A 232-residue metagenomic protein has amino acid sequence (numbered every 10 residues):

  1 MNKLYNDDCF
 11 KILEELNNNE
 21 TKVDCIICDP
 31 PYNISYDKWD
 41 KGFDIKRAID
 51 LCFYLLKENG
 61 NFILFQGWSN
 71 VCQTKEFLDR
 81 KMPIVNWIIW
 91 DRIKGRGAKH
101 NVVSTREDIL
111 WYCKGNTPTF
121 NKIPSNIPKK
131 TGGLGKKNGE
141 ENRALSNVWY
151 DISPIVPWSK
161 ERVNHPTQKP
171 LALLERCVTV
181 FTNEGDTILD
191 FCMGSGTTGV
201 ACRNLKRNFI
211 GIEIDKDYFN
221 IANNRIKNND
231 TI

Functional and structural regions predicted by a protein language model:
M1-N220: Core catalytic lobe of class I
N223-I232: Short, conserved SAM-binding/catalytic segment of Class I S-adenosyl-L-methionine-dependent methyltransferases
